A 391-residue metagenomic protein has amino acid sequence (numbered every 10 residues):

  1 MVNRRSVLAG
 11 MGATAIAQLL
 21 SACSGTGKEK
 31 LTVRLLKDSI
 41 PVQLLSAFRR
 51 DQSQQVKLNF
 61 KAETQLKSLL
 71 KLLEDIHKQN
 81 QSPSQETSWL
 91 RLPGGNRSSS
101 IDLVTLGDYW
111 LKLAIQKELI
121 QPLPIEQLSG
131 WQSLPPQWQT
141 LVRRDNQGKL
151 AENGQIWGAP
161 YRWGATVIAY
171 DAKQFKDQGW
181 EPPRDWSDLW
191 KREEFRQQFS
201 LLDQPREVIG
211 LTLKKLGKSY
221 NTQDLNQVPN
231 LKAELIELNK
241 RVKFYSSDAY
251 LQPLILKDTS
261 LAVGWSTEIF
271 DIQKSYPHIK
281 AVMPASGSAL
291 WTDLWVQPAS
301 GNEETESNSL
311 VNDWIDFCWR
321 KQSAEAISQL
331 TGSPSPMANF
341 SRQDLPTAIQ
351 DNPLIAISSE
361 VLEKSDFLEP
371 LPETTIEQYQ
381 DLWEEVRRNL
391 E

Functional and structural regions predicted by a protein language model:
M1-Q18: N-terminal secretory signal peptides and thylakoid transit peptides that target proteins across membranes
S24-L113, K117: Early extracytoplasmic/lumenal segment of secretory-pathway proteins
L36, E86, T105-W110, Q204 (+2 more regions): Beta->alpha turn/N-cap motifs
V42, L70, I115-K240, S246 (+1 more regions): Extracytoplasmic ligand-binding site segments that recognize negatively charged/polar headgroups
L111-L113, L261-H278: A ligand-binding cleft/hinge motif common to bilobed small-molecule-binding domains
A169-Q174, K214, T292-S307, A326-L330: A bilobed periplasmic-binding-protein/Venus flytrap-type ligand-binding module shared by bacterial periplasmic
Q227-E237, Y276-A299: Periplasmic-binding protein-like
E325-E391: C-terminal capping/gating helix-and-loop segments adjacent to ligand/active sites or protein-protein/ligand interfaces
